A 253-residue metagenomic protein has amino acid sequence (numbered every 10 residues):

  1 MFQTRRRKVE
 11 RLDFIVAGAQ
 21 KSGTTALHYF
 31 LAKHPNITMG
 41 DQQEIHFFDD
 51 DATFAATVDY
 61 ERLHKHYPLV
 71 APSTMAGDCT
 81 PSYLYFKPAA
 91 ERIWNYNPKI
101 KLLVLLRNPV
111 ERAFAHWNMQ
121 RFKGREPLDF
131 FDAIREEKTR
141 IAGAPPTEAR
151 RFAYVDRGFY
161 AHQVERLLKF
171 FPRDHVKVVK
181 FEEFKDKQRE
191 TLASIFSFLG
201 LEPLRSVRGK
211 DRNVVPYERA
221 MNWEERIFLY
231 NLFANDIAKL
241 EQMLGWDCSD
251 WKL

Functional and structural regions predicted by a protein language model:
M1-Y85, N95-I100, L105, P109-P145 (+1 more regions): PAPS-dependent sulfotransferase catalytic core
L12, V58, Y85-P88, F159-H162 (+2 more regions): Short, conserved clusters of charged catalytic residues that mark active-site and nucleotide-handling motifs
Y60-H64, A90, V164-E165, I237: Generic structural signal for well-ordered alpha-helices, preferentially at hydrophobic/aromatic core positions
P81, A142-D156, R212-E225: Surface-exposed cleft-lining segments at the edges of enzyme active sites
P81-Y85, D156-R157, E183-K187: Acidic, metal-coordinating catalytic cores used for nucleic-acid/nucleotide bond scission and strand-transfer chemistry
P88-I93, T191: Distinct, well-ordered alpha-helical segments
I93-N95, S197: Short, surface-exposed basic-aromatic patches at helix termini and helix-loop junctions that form
E165-L253: The conserved 3'-phosphoadenosine-5'-phosphosulfate
